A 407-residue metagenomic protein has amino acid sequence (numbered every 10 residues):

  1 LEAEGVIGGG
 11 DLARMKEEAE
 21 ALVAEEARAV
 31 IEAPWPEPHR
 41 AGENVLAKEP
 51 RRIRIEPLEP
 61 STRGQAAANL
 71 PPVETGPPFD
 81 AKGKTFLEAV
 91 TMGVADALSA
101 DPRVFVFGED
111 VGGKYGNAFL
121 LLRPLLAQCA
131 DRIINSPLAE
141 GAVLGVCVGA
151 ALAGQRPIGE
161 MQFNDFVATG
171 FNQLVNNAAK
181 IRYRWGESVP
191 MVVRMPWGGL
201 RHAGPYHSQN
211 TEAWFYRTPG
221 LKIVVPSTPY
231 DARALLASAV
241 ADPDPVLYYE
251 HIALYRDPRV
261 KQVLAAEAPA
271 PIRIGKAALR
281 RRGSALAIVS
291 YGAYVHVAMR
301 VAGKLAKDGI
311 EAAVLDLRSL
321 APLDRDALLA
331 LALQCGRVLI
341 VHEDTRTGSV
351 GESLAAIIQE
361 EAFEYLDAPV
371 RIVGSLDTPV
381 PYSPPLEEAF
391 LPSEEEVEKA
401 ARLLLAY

Functional and structural regions predicted by a protein language model:
L1-E37, L120-P124, G186-P190, R194 (+2 more regions): Thiamine diphosphate
E43, E49, I53-Y249, A253-L254 (+1 more regions): Thiamine diphosphate
